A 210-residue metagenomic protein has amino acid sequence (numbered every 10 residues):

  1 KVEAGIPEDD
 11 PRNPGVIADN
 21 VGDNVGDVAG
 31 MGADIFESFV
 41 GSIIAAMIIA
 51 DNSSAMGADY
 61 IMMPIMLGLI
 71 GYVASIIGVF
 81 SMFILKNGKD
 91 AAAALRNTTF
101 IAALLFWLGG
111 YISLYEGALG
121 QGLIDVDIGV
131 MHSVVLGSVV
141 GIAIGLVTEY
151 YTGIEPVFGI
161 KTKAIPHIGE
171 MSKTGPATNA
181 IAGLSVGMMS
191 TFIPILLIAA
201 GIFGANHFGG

Functional and structural regions predicted by a protein language model:
K1-G210: Hydrophobic packing and interface segments
